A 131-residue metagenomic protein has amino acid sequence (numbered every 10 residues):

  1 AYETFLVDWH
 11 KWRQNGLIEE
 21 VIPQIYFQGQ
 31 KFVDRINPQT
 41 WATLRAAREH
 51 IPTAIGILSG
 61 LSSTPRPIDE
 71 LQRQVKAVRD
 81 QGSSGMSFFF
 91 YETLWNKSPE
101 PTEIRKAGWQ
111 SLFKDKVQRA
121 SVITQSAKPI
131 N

Functional and structural regions predicted by a protein language model:
A1-V7: A general structural motif
W9-H10, Q14-F32, T43, A47-I130: Substrate-binding cleft of secreted/luminal carbohydrate-active enzymes
R35-P38: Aromatic-lined substrate-binding rim segments of carbohydrate-active enzymes
